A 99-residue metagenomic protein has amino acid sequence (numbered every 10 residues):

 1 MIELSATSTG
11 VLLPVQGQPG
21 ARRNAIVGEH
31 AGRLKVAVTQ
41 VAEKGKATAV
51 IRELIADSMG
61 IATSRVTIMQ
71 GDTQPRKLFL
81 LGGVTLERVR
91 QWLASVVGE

Functional and structural regions predicted by a protein language model:
M1-E53, D57, I61-T63, T67-T73 (+1 more regions): Contiguous, often N-terminal, cationic amphipathic patches that form binding interfaces
